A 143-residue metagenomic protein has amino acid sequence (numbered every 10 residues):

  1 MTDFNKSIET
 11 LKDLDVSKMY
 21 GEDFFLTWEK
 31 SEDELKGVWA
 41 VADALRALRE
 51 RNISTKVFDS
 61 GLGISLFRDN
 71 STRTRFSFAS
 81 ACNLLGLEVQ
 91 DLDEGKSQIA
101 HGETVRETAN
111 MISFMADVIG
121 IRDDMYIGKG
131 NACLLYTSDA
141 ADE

Functional and structural regions predicted by a protein language model:
T2-F76: Positively charged, low-complexity intrinsically disordered leader regions
L62-R106, N110: Active-site cofactor/substrate anionic-group-binding motifs, chiefly glycine- and Lys/Arg-rich phosphate-binding loops
K96-Q98, D124-I127: Positions that flank functional sites
N110-S113, D117, L134: A broadly conserved amphipathic alpha-helix scaffold signal in soluble, globular proteins
M115-M125: A glycine-rich helix N-cap at a beta->alpha junction
G128-L134: Active-site-adjacent beta->alpha loops and helix N-cap segments on the catalytic face of soluble alpha/beta enzymes
Y136-A141: Conserved small/polar residues in nucleotide/adenosyl-binding loops
